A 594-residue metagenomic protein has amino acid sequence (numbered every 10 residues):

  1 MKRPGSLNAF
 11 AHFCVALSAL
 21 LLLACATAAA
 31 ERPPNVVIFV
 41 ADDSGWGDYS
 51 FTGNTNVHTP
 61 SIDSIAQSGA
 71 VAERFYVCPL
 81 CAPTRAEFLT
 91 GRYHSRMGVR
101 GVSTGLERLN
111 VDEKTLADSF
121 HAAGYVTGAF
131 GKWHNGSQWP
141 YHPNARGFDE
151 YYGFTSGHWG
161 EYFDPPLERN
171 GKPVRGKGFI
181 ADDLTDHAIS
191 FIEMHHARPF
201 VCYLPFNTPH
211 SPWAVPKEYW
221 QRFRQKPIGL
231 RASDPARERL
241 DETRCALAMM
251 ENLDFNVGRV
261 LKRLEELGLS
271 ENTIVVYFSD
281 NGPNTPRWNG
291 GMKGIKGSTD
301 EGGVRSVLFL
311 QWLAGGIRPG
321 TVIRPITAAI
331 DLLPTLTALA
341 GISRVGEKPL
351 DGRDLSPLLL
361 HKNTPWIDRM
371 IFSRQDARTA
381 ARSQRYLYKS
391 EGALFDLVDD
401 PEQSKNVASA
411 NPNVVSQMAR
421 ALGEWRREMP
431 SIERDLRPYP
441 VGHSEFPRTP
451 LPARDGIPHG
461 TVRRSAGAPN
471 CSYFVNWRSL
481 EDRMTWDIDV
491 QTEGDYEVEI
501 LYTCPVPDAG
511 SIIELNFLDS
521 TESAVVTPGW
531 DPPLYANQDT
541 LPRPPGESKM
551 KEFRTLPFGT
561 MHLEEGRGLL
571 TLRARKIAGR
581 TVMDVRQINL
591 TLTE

Functional and structural regions predicted by a protein language model:
M1-F10: N-terminal secretory signal peptides that target proteins for export/translocation
A11-A24: Bacterial N-terminal signal peptides
C25-S390, P401-R427, I432-R434, S472-Y473: Formylglycine-dependent sulfatase
L339, V415, A419-E594: Extracytoplasmic
